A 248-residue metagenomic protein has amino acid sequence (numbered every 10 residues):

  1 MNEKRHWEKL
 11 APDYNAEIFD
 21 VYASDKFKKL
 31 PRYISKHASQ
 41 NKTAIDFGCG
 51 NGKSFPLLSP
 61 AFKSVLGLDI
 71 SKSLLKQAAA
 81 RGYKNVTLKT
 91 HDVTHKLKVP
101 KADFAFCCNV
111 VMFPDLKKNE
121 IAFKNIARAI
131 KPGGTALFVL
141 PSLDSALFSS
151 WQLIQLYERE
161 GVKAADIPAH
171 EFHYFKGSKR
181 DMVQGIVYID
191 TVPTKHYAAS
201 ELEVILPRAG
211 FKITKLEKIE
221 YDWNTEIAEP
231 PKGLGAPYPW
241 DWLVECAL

Functional and structural regions predicted by a protein language model:
M1-S39, L57: Conserved class I S-adenosyl-L-methionine
N41-G48: Conserved class I S-adenosyl-L-methionine
N51-H95: Class I SAM-dependent methyltransferase SAM/SAH-binding core
F106: A conserved beta-strand element that flanks and buttresses the S-adenosyl-L-methionine
E120-P132: A short glycine-rich, Lys/Arg-flanked "PGG" loop and its adjoining helix->strand segment in the class I
L137-P168: Conserved class I S-adenosyl-L-methionine
P193-G210: Short alpha-helix
E229-L248: Core SAM-dependent methyltransferase catalytic element
